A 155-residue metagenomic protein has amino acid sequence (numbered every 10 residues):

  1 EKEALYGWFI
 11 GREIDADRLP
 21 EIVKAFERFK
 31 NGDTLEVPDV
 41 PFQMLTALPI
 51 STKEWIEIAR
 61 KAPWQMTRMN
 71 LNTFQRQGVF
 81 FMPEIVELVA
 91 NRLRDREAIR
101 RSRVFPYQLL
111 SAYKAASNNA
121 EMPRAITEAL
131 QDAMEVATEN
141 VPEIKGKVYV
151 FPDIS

Functional and structural regions predicted by a protein language model:
E1-S155: Long lumenal/extracellular ectodomains of secretory and single-pass membrane proteins
